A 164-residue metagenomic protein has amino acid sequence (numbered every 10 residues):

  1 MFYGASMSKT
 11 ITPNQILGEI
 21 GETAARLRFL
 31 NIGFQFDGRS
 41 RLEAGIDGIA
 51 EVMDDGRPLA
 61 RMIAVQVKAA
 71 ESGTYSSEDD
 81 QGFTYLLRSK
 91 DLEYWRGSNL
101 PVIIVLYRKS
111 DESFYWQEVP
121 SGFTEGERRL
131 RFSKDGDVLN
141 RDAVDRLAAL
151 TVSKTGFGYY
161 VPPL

Functional and structural regions predicted by a protein language model:
M1-A44, I49-L164: Mixed-charge (Asp/Glu-Lys/Arg
